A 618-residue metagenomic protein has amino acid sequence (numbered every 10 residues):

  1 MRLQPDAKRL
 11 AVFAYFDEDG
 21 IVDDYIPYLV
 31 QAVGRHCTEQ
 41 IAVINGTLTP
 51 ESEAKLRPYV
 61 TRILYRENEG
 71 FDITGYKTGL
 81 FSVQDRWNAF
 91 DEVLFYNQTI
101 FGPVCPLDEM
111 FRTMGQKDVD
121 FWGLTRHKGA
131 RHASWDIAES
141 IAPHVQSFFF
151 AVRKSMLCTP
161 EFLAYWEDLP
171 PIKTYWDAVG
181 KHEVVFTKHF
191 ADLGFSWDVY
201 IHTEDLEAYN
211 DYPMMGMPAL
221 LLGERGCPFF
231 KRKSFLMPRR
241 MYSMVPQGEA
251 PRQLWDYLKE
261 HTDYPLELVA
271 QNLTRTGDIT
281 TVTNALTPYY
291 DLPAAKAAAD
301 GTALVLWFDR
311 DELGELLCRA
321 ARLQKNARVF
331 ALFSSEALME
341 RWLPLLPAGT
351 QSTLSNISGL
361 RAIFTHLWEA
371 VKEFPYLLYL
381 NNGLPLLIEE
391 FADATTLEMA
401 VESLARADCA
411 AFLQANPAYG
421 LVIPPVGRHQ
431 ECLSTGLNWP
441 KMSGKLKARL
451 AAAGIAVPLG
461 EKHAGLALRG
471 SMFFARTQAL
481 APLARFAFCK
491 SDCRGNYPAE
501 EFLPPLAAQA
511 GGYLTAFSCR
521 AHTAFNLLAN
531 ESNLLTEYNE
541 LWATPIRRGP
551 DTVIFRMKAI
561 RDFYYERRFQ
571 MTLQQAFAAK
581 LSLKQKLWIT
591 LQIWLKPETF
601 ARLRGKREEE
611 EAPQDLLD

Functional and structural regions predicted by a protein language model:
M1-D618: ER/Golgi luminal nucleotide-sugar-dependent glycosyltransferases, focusing on the catalytic module
